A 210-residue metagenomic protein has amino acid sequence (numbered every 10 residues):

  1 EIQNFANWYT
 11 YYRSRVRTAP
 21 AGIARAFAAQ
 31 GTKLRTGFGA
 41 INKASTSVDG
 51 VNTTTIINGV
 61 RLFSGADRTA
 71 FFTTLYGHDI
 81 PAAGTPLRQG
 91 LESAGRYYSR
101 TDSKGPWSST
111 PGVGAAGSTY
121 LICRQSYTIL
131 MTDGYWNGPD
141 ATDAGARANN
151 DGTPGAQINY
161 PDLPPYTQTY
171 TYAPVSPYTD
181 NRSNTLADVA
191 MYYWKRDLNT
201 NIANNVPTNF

Functional and structural regions predicted by a protein language model:
E1-F210: P/S/T/G-enriched low-complexity
